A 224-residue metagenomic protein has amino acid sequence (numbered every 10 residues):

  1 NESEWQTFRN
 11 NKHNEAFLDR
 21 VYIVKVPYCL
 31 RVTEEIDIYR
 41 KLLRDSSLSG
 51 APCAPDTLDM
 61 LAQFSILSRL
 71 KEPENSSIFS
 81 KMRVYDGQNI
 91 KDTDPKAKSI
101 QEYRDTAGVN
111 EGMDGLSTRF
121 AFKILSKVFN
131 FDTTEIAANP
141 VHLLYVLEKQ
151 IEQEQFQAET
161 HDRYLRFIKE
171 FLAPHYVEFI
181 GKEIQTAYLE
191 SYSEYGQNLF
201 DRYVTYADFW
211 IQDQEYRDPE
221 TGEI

Functional and structural regions predicted by a protein language model:
N1-A51, L67, F131: Canonical AAA+ ATPase core
S3-W5, S49, P55-T57, K71-N75 (+5 more regions): Buried hydrophobic core signal strongest for RNase H-like alpha/beta domains in large, well-folded nucleic-acid enzymes
R9, H13, F17, Y22 (+9 more regions): Helical mechanochemical/support elements of P-loop NTPase systems and associated helical scaffolds
R31-R40, T93-K98, T118-R119, T221: Short, compositionally biased low-complexity segments
S49-P52, L67-F171: C-terminal helical "lid" subdomain and adjoining coupling/linker elements of P-loop NTPases
S126-I224: Terminal-proximal interaction/regulatory segments of ATP-powered molecular machines
